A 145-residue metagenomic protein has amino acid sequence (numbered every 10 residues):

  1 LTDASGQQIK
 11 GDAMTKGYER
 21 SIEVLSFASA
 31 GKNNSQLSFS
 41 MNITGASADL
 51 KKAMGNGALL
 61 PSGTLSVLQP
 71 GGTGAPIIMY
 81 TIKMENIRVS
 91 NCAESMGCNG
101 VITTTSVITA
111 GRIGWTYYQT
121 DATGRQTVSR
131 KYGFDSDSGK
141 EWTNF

Functional and structural regions predicted by a protein language model:
L1-F145: Glycine-rich, low-complexity intrinsically disordered segments
